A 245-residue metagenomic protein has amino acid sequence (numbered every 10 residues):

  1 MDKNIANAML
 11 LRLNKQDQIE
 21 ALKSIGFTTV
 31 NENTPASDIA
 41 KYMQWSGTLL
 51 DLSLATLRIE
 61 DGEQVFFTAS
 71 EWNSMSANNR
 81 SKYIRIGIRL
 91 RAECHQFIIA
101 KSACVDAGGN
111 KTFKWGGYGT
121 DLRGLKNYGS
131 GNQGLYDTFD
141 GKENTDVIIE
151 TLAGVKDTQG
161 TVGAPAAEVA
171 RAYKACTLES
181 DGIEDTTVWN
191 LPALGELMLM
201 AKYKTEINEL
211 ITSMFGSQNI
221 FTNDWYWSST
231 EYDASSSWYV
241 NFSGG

Functional and structural regions predicted by a protein language model:
M1-D185: Short, compositionally biased
D2-N7, N14-D17, Y173, L194-G245: C-terminal, surface-exposed recognition/capping segments
T48, M75, Y118, P192 (+2 more regions): Enriched - but not universal
F97-A100, N190-P192, Y226-S228: Structural recognition of the beta-strand scaffold that forms the well-ordered cores of secreted hydrolase catalytic
S130, V162, A166, N190 (+2 more regions): Extracellular low-complexity Ser/Thr/Asn/Gly-rich intrinsically disordered segments
V188-W189, L197: Catalytic and binding regions of secreted/periplasmic enzymes and modules that target cell-wall glycans
